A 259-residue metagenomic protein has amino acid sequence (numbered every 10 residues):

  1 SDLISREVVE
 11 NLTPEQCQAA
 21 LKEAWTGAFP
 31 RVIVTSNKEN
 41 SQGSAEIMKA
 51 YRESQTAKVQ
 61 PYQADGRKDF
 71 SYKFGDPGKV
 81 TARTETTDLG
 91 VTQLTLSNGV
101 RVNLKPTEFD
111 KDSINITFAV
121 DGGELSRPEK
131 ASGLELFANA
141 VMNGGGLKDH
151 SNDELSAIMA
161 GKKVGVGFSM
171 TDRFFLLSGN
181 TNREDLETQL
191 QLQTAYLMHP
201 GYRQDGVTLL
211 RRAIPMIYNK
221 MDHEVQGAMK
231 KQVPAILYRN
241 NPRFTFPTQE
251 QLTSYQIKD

Functional and structural regions predicted by a protein language model:
S1-E10, F29-S36, A45, N103-K105 (+4 more regions): M16 family metallopeptidases and their MPP-like homologs
D2-D121, L125-P128: Proteolytic maturation boundary segments
Y255, D259: Short acidic-hydrophobic, aromatic-tinged amphipathic segments that line or gate anion-handling sites
